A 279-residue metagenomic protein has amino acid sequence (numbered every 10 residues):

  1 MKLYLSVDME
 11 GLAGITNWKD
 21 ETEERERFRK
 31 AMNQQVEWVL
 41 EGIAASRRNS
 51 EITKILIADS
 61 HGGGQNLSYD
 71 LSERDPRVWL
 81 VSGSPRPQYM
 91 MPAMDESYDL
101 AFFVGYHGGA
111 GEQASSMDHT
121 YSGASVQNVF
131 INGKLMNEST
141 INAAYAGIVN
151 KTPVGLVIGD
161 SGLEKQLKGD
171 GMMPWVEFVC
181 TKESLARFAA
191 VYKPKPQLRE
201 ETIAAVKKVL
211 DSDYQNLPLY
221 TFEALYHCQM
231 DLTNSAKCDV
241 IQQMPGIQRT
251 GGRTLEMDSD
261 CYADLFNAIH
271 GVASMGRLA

Functional and structural regions predicted by a protein language model:
M1-Y4: Extreme N-terminal starter segment of soluble prokaryotic enzymes
S6-V7, A58-D59, A101-Y106, V157-I158 (+1 more regions): Short beta-strand segments
D20-E41: Short catalytic helix/loop segments, enriched in acidic residues and glycine and frequently bearing histidine
G62-P76: Glycine-rich loop at the start of a catalytic domain that most often binds anionic cofactors/ligands
E73-M94: A glycine-rich helix N-cap at a beta->alpha junction
S84-R86, G123-V149, G159, L163: Active-site glycine-rich loop that binds ribose-phosphate moieties when present
Y145-D213: Active-site rim beta-loop-alpha module in soluble metabolic enzymes
Q197-A279: C-terminal accessory domains and tails appended to enzymatic cores
